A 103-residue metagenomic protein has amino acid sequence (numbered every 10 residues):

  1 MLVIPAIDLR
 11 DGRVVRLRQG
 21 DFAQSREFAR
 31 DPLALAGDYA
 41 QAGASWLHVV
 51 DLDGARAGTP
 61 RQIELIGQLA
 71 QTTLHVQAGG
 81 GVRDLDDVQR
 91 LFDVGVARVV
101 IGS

Functional and structural regions predicted by a protein language model:
M1-L74, V82-D86: Conserved N-terminal beta1-alpha1 strand-loop-helix module at the mouth
V82, Q89-S103: Glycine-rich phosphate-binding active-site loops on the catalytic face of alpha/beta enzymes
